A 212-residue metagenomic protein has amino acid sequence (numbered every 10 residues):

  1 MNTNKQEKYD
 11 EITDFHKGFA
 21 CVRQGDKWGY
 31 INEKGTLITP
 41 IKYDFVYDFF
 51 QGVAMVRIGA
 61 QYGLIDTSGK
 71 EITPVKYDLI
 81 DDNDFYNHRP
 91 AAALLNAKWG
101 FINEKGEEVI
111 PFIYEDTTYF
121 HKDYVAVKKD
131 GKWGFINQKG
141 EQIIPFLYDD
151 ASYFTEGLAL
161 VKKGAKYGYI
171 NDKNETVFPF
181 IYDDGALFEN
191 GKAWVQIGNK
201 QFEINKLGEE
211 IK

Functional and structural regions predicted by a protein language model:
M1-K212: Residue-level detector of conserved, function-critical positions
